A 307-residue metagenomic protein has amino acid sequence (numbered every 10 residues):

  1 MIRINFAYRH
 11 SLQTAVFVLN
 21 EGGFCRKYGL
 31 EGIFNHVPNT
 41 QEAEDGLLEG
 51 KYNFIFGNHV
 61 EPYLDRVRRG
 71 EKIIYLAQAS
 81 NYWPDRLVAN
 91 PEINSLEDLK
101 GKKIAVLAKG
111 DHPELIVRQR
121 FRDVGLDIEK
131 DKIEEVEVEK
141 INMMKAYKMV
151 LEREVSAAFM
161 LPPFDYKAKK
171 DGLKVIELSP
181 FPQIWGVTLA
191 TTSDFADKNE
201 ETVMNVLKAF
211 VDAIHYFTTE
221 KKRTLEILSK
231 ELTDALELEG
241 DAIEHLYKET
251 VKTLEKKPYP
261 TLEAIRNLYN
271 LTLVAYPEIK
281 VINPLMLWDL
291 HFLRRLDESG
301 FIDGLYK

Functional and structural regions predicted by a protein language model:
M1-E139, S156-M160, V175-Q183: Short, glycine-/small- and polar/acidic-enriched structural segments that line small-molecule recognition paths
G22-G23, G50, R153, K252 (+2 more regions): Short glycine-centered helix-capping/turn motifs at secondary-structure transition points
R26, V67, R122, K169 (+3 more regions): Short polybasic/polar patches that bind polyanions
E42-G46, M143-M149, F164-D165, L246: Short, hydrophobic alpha-helical packing/hinge segments within bilobed ligand-binding/sensory domains
N81-L87, W185-L189, S193-D194, L268: Small-molecule pocket liners
K145-D234: Pocket-lining segment of extracytoplasmic ligand-binding domains
N199-K280: Secondary-structure end/capping motifs
Y269, L273-K307: Conserved C-terminal helix/tail region of periplasmic/extracytoplasmic solute-binding proteins
